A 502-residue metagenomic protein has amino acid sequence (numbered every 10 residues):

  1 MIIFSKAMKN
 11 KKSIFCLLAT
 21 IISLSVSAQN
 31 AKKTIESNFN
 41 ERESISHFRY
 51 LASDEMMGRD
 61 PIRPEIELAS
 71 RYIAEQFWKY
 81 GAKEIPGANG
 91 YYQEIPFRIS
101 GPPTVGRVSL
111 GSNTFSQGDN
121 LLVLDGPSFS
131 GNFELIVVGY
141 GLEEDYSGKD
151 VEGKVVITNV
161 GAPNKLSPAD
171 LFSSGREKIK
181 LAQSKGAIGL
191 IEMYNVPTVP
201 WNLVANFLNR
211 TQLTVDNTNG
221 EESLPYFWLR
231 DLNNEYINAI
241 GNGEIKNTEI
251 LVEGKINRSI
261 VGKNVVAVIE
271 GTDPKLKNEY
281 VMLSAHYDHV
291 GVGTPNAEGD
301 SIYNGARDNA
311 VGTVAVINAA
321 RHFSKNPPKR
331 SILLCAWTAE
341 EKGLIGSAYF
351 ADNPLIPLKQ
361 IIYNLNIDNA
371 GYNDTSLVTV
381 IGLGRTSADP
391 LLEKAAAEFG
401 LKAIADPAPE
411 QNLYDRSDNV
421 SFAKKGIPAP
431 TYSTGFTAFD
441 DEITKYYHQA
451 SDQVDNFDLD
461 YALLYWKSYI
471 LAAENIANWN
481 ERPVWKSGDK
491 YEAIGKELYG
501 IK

Functional and structural regions predicted by a protein language model:
M1-K32: Bacterial Sec-dependent N-terminal signal peptides
N30-K32, T114-Q117, L121-G148, V215-G305 (+2 more regions): Soluble metallo-hydrolase cores and metallopeptidase-like ectodomains found primarily in the secretory/periplasmic
A31-N38, D54-P64, K79, G126 (+8 more regions): Second-shell loop/turn segments in exported
E36, N40-M56, P61-E84, G148-D150 (+6 more regions): Catalytic-core environment of secreted peptidases
M57-V155, A162-N164: Noncatalytic luminal/extracellular "stalk/propeptide" segments of secretory-pathway proteins
Q117-T218, E270, P407: Extracellular/luminal Protease-associated
L224-E235, P328, W337-D441: Metal-dependent peptidase/peptidase-like ectodomains
R321, K325, D440-I501: His/Asp/Glu-rich mid-to-C-terminal helical/loop segments that flank catalytic regions of hydrolases
